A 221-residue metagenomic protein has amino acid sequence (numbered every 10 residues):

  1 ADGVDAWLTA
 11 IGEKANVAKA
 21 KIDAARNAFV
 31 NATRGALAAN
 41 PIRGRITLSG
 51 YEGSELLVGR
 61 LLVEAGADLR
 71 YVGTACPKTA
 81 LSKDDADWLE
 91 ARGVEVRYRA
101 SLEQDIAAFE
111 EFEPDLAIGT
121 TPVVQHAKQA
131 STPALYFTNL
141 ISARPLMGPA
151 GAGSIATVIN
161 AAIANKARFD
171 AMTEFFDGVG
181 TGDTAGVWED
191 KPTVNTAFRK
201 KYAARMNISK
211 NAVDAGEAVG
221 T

Functional and structural regions predicted by a protein language model:
A1-T221: An N-terminal assembly and electron-transfer interface module characteristic of large anaerobic redox and radical
